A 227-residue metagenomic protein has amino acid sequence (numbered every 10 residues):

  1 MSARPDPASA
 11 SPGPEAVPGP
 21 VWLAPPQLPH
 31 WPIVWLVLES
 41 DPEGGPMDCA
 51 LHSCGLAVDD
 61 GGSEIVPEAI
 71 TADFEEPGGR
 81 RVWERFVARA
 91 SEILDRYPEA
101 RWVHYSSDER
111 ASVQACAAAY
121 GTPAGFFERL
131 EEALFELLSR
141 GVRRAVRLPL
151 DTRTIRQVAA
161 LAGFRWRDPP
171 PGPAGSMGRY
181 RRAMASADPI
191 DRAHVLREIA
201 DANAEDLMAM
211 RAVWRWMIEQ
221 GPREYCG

Functional and structural regions predicted by a protein language model:
M1-P32, L36: N-terminal accessory regions of nucleic-acid-interacting proteins
P20-P25, E39-G45, A88-E92, E99: Generic recognition of flexible, low-complexity loop/linker segments
P26-I33, L38-R85: Metal-dependent catalytic core segments for phosphate chemistry
L28-W31, D48-H52, D95-E99, A160 (+1 more regions): Short, well-ordered loop/turn elements at secondary-structure boundaries
L36, A57-D59, V103-S106, A202 (+1 more regions): Generic beta-strand/beta-sheet core signal
V37, L137, D206: Acidic active-site catalytic centers that drive phospho-/nucleotidyl reactions and related ester hydrolyses
V66-M177: Conserved DEDDh/DEDDy metal-dependent 3′-5′ exonuclease domain
V158-G227: Acidic, Mg2+-coordinating catalytic module of metal-dependent nucleases/exonucleases that use a two-metal-ion mechanism
